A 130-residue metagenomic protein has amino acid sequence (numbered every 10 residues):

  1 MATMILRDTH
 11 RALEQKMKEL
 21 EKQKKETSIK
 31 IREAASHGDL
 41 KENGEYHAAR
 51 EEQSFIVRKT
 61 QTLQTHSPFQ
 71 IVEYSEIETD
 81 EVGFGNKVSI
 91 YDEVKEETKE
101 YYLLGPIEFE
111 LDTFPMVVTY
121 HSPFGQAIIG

Functional and structural regions predicted by a protein language model:
M1-R58: N-terminal cationic and glycine-rich segments that engage phosphates or anionic surfaces
R11-A12, K25-E26, H66-F69, T79-G83 (+1 more regions): A short linear-motif detector with a strong N-terminal bias
K22, A48, V57-R58, L63 (+2 more regions): General N-terminal targeting signals
Q23, A34, L63-Q70, A127: Conserved, well-folded catalytic cores of nucleic-acid-processing and energy-transducing macromolecular machines
K30, T65-H66, V117-V118: Short, charged/polar low-complexity linear motifs in solvent-exposed/disordered segments
G44-E76, D80: Internal alpha/beta loop-helix hairpins
Y74-G130: Non-DNA-binding regulatory cores of transcription-related proteins, predominantly C-terminal effector-binding
